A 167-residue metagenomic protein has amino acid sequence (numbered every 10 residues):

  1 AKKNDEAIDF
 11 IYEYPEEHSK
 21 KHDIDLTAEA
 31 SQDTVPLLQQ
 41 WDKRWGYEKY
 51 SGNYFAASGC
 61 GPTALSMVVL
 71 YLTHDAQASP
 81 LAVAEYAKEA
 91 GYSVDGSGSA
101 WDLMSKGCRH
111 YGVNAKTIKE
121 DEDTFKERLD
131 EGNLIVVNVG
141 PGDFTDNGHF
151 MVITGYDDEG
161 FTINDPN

Functional and structural regions predicted by a protein language model:
A1-Y92: Active-site-adjacent structural segments surrounding the nucleophilic cysteine of cysteine proteases and isopeptidases
H22-L26, D33, L70, H74-N167: Conserved active-site-adjacent core of cysteine acyl-enzyme catalytic domains
